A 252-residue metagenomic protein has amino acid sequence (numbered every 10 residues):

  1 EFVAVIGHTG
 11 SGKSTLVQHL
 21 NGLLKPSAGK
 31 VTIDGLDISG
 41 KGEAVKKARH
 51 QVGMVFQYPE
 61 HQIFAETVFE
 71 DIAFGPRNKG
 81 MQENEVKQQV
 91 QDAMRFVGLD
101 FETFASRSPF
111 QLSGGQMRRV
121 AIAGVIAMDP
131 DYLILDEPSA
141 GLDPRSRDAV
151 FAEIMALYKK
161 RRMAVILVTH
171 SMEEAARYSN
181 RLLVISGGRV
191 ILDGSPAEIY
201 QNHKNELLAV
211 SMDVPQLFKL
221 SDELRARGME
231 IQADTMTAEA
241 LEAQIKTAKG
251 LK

Functional and structural regions predicted by a protein language model:
N21: Helix-to-loop junction immediately C-terminal to a conserved catalytic motif
K30-K47: ABC ATPase NBD Q-loop/coupling interface
S108-L112, Q116: Conserved ABC ATPase signature
I122-A123: Hydrophobic anchor residue at the start of the ABC signature
D129: Conserved catalytic motifs of ABC-family nucleotide-binding domains
L133-D136: Catalytic Walker B motif of ABC-type/P-loop ATPase nucleotide-binding domains
G187-G188: Conserved ABC ATPase "signature" C-loop
